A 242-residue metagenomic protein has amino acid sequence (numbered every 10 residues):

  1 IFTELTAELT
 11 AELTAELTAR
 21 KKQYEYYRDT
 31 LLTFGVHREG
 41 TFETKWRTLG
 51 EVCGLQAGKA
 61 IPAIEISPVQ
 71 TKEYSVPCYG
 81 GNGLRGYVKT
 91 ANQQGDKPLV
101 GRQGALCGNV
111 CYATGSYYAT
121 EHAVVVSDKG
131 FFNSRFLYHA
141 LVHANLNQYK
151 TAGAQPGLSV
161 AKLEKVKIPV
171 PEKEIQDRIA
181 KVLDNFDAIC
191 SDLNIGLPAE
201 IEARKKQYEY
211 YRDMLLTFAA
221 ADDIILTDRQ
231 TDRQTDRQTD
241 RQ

Functional and structural regions predicted by a protein language model:
I1-Q242: Charged, alpha-helix-forming regions
